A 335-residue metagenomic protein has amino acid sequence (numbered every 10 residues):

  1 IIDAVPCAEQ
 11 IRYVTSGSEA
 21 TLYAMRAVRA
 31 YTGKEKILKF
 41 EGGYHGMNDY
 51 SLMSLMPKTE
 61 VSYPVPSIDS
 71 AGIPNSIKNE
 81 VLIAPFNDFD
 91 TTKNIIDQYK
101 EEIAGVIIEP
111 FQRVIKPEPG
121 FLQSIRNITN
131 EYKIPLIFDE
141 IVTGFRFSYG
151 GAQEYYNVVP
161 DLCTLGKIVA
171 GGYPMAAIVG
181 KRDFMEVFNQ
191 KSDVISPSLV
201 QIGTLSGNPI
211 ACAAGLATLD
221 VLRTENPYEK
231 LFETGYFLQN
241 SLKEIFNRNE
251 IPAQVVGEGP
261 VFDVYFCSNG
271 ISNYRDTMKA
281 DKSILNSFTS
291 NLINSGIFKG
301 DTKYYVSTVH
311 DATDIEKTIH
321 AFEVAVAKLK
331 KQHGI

Functional and structural regions predicted by a protein language model:
I1-I335: Conserved N-terminal phosphate-binding loop of PLP-dependent enzymes in the Aspartate aminotransferase
